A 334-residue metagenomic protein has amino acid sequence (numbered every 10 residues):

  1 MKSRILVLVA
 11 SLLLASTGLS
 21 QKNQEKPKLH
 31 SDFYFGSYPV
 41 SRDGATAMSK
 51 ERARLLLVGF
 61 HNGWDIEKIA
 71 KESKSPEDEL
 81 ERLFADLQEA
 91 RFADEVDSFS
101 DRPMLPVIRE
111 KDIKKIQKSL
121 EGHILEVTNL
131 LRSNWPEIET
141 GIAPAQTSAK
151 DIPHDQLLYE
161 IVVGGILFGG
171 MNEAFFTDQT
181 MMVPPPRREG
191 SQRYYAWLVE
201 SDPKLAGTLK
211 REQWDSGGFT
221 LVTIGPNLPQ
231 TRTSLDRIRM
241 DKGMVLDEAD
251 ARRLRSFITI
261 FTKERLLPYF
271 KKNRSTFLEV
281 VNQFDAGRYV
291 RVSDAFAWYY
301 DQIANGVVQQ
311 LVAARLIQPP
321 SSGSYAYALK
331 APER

Functional and structural regions predicted by a protein language model:
V7-S16: Bacterial N-terminal signal peptides
E25-R54, L158, V163: Short alpha-helical segments that sit at the start of domains
A45-K71, D202-A286, A295: Short amphipathic alpha-helical interface segments
K74-A90, E95: Short amphipathic alpha-helical interaction segments
Q88-F99, A249, I317: A short, conserved structural fragment
F99-L105, Y325-Y327: Minor-groove-contacting beta-hairpin "wing" of winged helix-turn-helix DNA-binding domains
P103-E139, L254, K263-L266, N273: Short, amphipathic alpha-helical interaction segments positioned at domain boundaries
Q117-G218: Extended alpha-helical scaffolding regions
